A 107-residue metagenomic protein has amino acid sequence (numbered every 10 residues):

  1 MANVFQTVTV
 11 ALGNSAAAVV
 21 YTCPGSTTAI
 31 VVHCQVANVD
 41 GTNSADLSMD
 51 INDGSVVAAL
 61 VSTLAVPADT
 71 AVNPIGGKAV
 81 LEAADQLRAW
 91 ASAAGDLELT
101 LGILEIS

Functional and structural regions predicted by a protein language model:
M1-H33, W90-S107: C-terminal interaction-tip segments
A29-V31, T42-S44, E82-A84, D96: Short connector loops at helix/strand junctions that flank enzyme active sites, especially segments positioning acidic
V36-T42, S92: Short solvent-exposed strand-capping/beta-turn motif centered on an Asx-Ser/Thr pair
N38, D53, I103-E105: Beta-strand elements of well-folded, non-transmembrane domains
D46-D50, T100-G102: Beta-strand signatures of extracellular beta-sandwich domains
D53-Q86: Intrinsically disordered, low-complexity Pro/Gly/Ser/Thr-rich segments with frequent PxxP/GP/PP motifs and embedded
